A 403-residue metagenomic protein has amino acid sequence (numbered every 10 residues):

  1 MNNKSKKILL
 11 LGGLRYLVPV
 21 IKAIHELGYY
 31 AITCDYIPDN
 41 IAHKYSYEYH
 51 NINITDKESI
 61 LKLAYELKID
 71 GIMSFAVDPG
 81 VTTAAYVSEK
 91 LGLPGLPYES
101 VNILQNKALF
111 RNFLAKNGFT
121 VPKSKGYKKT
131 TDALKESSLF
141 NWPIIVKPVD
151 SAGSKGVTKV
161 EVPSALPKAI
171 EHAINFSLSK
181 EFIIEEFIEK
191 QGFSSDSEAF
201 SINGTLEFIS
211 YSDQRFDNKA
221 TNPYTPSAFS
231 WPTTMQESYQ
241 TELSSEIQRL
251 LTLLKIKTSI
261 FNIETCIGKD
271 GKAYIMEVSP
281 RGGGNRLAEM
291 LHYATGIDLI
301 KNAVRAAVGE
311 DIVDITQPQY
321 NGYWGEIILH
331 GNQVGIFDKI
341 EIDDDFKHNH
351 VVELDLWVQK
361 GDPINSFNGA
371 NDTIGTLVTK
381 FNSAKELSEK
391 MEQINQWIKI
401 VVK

Functional and structural regions predicted by a protein language model:
M1-S100, E310-V313, G322, V358-D372 (+1 more regions): ATP-binding N-terminal substructure of ATP-dependent carboxylate-amine bond-forming enzymes
I103-I183, N203, T233-S245, R249 (+2 more regions): Active-site nucleotide/adenylate-binding loops and adjacent lid/helix of ATP-dependent enzymes
I144, E207, Y274-E277: Protein kinase-like catalytic core scaffold
E161, L329-N332, L377-S383: Short beta-strand-to-loop capping motifs
S164, E186-S194, E198-I256, I260 (+3 more regions): ATP-dependent carboxylate/phosphate-activation module, predominantly the ATP-grasp catalytic core and closely related
T258-I263, V313-P318, V401-K403: Flexible, glycine/charged-enriched surface loops at secondary-structure junctions
F261, F346-D362: A structural supersecondary motif
D311-H350: A glycine-rich beta-turn/hairpin centered on an aromatic-Pro dipeptide
